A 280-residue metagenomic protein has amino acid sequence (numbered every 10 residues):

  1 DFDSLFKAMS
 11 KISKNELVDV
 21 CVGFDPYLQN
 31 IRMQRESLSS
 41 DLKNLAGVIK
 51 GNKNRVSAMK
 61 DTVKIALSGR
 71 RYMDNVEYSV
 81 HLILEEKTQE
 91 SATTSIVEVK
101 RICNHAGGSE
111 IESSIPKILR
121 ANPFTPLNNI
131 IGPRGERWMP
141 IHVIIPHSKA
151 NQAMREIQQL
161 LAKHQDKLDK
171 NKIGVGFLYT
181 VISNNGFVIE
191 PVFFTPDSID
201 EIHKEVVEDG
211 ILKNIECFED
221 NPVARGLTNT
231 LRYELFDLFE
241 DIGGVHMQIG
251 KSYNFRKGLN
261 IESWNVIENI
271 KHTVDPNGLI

Functional and structural regions predicted by a protein language model:
D1-P123: C-terminal substrate-binding/cap subdomain adjacent to the FAD-binding core in PCMH-type and related FAD-linked
S68, Y72-N75, E98-I280: Conserved glycine-rich FAD pyrophosphate-binding loop
